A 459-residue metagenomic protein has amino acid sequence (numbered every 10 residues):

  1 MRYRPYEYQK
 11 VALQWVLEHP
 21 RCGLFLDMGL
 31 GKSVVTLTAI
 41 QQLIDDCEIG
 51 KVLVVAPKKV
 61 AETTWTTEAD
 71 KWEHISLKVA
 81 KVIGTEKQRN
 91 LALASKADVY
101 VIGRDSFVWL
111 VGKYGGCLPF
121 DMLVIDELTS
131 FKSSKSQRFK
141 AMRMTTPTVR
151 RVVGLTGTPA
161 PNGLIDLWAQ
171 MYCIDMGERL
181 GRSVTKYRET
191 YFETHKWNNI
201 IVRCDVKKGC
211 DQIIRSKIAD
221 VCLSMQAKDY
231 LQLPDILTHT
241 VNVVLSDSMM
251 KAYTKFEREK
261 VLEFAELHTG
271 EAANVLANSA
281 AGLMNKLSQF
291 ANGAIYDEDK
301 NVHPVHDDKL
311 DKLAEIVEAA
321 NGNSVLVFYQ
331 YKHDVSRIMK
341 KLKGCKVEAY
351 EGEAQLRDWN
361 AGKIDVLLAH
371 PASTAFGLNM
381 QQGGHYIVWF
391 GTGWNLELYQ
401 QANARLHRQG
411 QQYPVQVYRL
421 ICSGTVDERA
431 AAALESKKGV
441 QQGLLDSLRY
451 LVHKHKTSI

Functional and structural regions predicted by a protein language model:
M1-F139, M144-T148, S183-D205, G209 (+9 more regions): SF2 helicase/translocase NTPase motor core, specifically the RecA-like lobe 1 inter-motif segment between Walker
C22, D27, T158-D166, N323: Conserved beta-strand->loop/alpha-helix structural units within folded catalytic cores of enzymes with alpha/beta
F120, D166-A169, N379-T392, V415-R419: A short beta-strand element within the Helicase C-terminal
M122, F139-D229, Q411-P414: Conserved P-loop NTPase motor "coupling/switch" region that bridges the ATPase
S224, P234-V244: Short amphipathic
N285, F328: Regulatory input/activation interfaces that engage signals or partners
N395-Y413, L434: Conserved SF2 helicase motif VI
